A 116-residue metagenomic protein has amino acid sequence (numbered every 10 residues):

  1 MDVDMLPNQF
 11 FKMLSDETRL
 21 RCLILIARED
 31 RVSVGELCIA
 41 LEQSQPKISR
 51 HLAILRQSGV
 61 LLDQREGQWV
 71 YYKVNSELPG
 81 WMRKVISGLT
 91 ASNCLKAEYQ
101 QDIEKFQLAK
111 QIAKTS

Functional and structural regions predicted by a protein language model:
D2, L6, G80-S116: Amphipathic alpha-helical dimerization/coiled-coil segments that flank or bridge DNA-binding/regulatory modules
M5-P46, W69-L78: N-terminal helix-turn-helix DNA-binding core of bacterial DNA-binding proteins
E17-L20, V32, L61, L95 (+1 more regions): A general structural signal for well-ordered secondary-structure junctions
I39, R50, R56-Q57: Alpha-helical residues within the helix-turn-helix
Q57-E66, K73-V74: Beta-hairpin "wing" of winged helix-turn-helix
